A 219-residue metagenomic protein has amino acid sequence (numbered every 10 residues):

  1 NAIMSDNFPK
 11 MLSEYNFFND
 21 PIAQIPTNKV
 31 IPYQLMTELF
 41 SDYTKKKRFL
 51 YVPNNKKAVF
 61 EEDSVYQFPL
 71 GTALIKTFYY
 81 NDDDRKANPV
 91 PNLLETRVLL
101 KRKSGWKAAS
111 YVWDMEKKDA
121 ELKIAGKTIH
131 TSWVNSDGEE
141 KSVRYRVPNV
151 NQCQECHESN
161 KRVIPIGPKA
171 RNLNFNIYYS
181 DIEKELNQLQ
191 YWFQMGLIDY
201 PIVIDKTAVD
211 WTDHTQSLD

Functional and structural regions predicted by a protein language model:
N1-I3, V65, D84-D219: Sequence context surrounding c-type heme c attachment/ligation sites in exported
N1-Y51: N-terminal pre-domain segments of enzymes
V52-K57: Conserved short histidine dyad/triad with adjacent acidic residue
A58-D63: Short alpha-helix capping/helix-loop boundary micro-motifs
F68-G71: Short, well-ordered loop/turn sites that connect or cap secondary structure elements
